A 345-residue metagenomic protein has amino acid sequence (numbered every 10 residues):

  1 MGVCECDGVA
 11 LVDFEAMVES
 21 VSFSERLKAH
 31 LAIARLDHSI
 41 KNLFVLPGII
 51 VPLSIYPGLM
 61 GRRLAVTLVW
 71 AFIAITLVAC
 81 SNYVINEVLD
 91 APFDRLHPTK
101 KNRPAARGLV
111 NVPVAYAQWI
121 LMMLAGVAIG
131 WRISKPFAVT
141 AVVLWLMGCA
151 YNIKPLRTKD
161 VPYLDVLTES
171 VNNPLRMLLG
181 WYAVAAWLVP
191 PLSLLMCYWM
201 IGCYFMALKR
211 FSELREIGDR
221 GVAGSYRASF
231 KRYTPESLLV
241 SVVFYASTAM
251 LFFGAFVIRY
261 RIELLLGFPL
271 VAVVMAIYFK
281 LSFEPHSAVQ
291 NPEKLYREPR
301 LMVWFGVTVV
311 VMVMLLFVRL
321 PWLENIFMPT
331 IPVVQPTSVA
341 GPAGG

Functional and structural regions predicted by a protein language model:
C4-R95, G108-L121: Topogenic membrane-insertion module of multi-pass membrane proteins
S20-K41, K101-Y116, Y151-N172, F211-V243 (+1 more regions): Interhelical loop and helix-boundary elements at the membrane-water interface of polytopic inner-membrane proteins
V51-I73, V127-V139, M177-C197, F252-L265 (+3 more regions): Helix-coil boundary and interhelical linker segments in multi-pass alpha-helical membrane proteins
I75-A106, R157-T168, Y204-E216, A276-I277: Acidic (Asp/Glu-rich) catalytic motifs at the cytosolic membrane interface
A91, L96-V142, M177, P191-C203 (+2 more regions): Multi-pass membrane catalytic core of lipid/isoprenoid biosynthesis enzymes
A115-L156, S247-F283: Transmembrane helix-loop-helix
L179, A183-A272: Helix-loop elements that line ligand-binding/catalytic pockets
F279, E284-G345: Generic C-terminus detector
